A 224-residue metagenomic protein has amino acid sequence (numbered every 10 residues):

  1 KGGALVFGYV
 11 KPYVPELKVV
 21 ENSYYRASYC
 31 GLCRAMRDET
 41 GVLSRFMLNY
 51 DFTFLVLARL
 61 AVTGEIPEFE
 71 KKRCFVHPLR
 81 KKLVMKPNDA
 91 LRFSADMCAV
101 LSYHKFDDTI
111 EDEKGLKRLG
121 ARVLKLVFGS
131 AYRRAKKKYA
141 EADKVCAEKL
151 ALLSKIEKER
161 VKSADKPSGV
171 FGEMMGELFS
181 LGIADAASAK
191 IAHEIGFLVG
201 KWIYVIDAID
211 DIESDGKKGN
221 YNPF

Functional and structural regions predicted by a protein language model:
G2-E194, V205-F224: Acidic catalytic motifs of isoprenoid enzymes
